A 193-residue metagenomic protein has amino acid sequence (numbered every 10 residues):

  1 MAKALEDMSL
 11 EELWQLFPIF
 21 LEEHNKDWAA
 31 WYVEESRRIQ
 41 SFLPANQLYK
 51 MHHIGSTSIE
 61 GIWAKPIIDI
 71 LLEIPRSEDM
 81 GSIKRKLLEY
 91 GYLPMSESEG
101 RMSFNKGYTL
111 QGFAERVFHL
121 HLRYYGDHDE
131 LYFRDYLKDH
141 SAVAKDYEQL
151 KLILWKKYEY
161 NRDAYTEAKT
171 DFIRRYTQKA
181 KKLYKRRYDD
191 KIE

Functional and structural regions predicted by a protein language model:
M1-H52, R174: Helical scaffold of the NTase/Pol beta-like nucleotidyltransferase catalytic core
F17-I19, P66-I70, R116-F118, F133: Short amphipathic alpha-helical segments
I39-E78: Active-site nucleotide-donor binding segment shared across nucleotidyl transfer reactions
N46, G91-Y92: Short glycine-aromatic motifs
S82-Y90: Short amphipathic alpha-helices in soluble, non-transmembrane regions that often serve as interface/regulatory elements
Y92-Y125: Conserved catalytic core of two-metal-ion nucleotidyltransferases
Y124, H128-E193: Catalytic cores of NTP-dependent nucleotidyl/adenyl transfer enzymes across multiple folds
